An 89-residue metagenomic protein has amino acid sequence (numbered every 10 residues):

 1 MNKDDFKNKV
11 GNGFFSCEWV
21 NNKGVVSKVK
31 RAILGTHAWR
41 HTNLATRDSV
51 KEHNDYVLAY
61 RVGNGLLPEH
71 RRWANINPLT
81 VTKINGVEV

Functional and structural regions predicted by a protein language model:
M1-K7: Mixed-charge, Lys/Arg-rich low-complexity intrinsically disordered regions
G11-V20: A short, Trp-centered hydrophobic/proline-enriched beta-strand micro-motif
E18, R61, N77: Residues in well-ordered beta-strands of folded domains
S27-K30, R72-A74: Short beta-strand segments
A32-W39, N77-K83: A short, sequence-level motif marking secondary-structure junctions
I33-R72: Acidic, aromatic-enriched beta-alpha/helix-loop junctions
N64-V89: Short, compact, well-ordered microdomains
